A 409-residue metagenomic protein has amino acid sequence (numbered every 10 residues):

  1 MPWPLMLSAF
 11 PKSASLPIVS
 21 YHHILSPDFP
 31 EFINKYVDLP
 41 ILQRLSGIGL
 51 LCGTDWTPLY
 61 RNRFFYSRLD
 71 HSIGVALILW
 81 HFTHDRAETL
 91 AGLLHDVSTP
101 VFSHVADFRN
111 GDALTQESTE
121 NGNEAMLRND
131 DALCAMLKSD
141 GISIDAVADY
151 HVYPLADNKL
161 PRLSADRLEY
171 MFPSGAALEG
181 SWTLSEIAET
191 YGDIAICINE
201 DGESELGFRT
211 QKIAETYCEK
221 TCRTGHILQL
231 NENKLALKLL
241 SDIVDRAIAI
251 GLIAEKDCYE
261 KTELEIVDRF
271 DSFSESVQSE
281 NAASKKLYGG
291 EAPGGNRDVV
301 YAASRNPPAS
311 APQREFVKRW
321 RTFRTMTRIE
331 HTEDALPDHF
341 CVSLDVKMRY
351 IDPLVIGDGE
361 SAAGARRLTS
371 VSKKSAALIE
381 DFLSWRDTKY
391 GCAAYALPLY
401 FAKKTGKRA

Functional and structural regions predicted by a protein language model:
P2-A87, V101, V105-A409: Histidine-centered, transition-metal-coordinating active-site segments
E88-D96: Short alpha-helical catalytic segment bearing the HExxH-like zincin motif of zinc-dependent metalloproteases
